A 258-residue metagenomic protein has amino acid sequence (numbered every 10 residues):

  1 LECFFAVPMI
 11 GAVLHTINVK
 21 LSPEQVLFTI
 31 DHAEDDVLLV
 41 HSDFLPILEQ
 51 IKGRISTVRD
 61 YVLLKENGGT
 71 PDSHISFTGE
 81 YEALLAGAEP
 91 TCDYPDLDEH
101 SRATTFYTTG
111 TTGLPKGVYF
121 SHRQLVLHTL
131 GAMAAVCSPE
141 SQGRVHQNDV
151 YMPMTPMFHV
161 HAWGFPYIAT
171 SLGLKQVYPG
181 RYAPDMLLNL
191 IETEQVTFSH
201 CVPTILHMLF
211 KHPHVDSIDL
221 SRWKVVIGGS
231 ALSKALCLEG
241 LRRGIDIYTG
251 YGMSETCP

Functional and structural regions predicted by a protein language model:
L1-V19, P23, D31-V37, D149-V150 (+2 more regions): A short helix-loop-beta submotif of the ANL/AMP-binding
M9-A83: Structural core segment of the AMP-binding/adenylate-forming
A12-I30, S42-I47, Q142, L174-E194 (+1 more regions): ATP-dependent adenylate-forming carboxylate-activation enzymes
A86-Y107, L114, S141-V150: Conserved pre-ATP/AMP-binding loop-to-beta segment of ANL
A103-L130: Conserved AMP-binding A3 loop
P115-G117, H128-A134, L188-L190, L206-P213 (+2 more regions): Adenylate-forming
V126-V150, F158-T197, H212: Conserved AMP-binding/adenylation subdomain of ANL enzymes
S171, V196-C201, F210-P258: Gly/Ser/Thr-rich phosphate-binding loop
